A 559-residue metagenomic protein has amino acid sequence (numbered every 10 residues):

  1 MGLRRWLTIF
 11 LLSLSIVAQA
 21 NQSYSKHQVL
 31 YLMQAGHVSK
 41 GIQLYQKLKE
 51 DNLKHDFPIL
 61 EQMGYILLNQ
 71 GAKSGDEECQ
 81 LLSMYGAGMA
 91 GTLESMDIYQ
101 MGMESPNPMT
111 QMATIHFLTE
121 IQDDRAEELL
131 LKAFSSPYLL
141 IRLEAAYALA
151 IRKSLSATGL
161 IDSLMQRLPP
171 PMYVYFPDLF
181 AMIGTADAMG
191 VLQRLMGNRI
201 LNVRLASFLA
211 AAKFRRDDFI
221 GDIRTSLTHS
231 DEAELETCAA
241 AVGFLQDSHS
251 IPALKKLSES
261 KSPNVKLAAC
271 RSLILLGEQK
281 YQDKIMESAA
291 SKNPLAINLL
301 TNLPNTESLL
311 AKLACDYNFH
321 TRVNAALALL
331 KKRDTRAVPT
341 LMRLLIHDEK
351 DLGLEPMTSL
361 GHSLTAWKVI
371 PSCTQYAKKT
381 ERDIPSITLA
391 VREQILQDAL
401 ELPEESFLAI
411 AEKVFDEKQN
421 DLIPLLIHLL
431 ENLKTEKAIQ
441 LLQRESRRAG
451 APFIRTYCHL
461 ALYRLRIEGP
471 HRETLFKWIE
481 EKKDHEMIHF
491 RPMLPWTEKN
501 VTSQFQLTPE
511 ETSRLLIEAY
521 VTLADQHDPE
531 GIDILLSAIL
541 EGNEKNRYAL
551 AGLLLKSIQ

Functional and structural regions predicted by a protein language model:
G2-I9: Sec-dependent signal peptide recognition, specifically the positively charged N-region followed immediately by
L11-Q19: Hydrophobic h-region of N-terminal signal peptides that target proteins for export in Gram-negative bacteria
Q19-Q28: Cleaved targeting-peptide boundary
H27-A35, Q43-I59, Q70, E78-T92 (+27 more regions): Structural detector for internal amphipathic alpha-helices that build alpha-solenoid repeat scaffolds
G41, M96, E127, T158 (+8 more regions): Solenoid-repeat scaffolds in large eukaryotic assemblies
G75-D76, P106-N107, P137-Y138, L168-P169 (+12 more regions): Short inter-helical turns and helix N-cap capping residues of alpha-solenoid HEAT/ARM repeat scaffolds
L160-L164, I223, D283-E287, L310 (+3 more regions): Alpha-helical repeat scaffolds
